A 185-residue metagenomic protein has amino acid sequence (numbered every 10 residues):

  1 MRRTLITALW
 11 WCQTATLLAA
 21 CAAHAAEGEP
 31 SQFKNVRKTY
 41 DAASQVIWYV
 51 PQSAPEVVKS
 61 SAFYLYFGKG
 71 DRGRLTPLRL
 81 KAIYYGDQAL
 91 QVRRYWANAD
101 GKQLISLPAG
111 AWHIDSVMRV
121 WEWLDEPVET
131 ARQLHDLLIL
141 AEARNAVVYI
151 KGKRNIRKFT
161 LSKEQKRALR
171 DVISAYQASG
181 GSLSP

Functional and structural regions predicted by a protein language model:
M1-T4: Positively charged n-region of N-terminal signal peptides that target proteins for export
L9-A20: Bacterial N-terminal signal peptides
A22-P185: A generic "folded-domain core" signal
